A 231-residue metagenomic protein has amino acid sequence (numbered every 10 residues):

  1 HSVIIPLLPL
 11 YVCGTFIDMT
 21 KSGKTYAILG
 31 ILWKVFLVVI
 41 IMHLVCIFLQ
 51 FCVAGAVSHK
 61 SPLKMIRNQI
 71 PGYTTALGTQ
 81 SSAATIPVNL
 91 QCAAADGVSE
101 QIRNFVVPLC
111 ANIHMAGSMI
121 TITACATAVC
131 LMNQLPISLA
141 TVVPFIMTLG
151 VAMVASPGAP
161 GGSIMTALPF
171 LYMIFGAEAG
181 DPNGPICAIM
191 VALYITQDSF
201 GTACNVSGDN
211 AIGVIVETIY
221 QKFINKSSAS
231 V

Functional and structural regions predicted by a protein language model:
H1-I5, I41-M42, V57-M65, D96-R103 (+2 more regions): Membrane-interfacial loop-to-helix junctions in multi-pass transporters
H1-K64, K226-V231: Signature of multi-pass transmembrane helix bundles
H1-L7, I31-I40, Q69, Y73 (+4 more regions): Loop-to-transmembrane-helix entry motif
P9, C13, L49-Q50, N89 (+3 more regions): Hydrophobic/aromatic residues in alpha-helical transmembrane segments
T15-K21, G55-A56, V88-V98, N112 (+1 more regions): Helix-loop junctions at the membrane interface of multi-pass solute transporters
L32-Q50, N68-T75, V142-S156, I164-I174: Small-residue-enriched core segments of transmembrane alpha-helices in multipass membrane transport and channel
P71-M153, K226-S227: Helix-loop-helix junctions within the multi-pass membrane cores of secondary transporters/permeases
T123-V231: Transmembrane alpha-helical segments and their short flanking loops that form helix-hairpins/helix-helix interfaces
